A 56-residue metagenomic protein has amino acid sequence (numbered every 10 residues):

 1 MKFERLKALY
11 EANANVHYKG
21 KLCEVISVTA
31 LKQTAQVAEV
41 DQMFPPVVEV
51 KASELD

Functional and structural regions predicted by a protein language model:
E4-H17: Short coil-to-beta transition motif at edge beta-strands of beta-rich domains
K21-T29: Short beta-strand-centered aromatic/proline hotspots
A30-K32, Q42: Short strand-connecting beta-turns/loops that link adjacent beta-strands
A35-E39: SH3/SH3-like beta-barrel fold
M43-D56: Intrinsically disordered, low-complexity, charged/polar segments
